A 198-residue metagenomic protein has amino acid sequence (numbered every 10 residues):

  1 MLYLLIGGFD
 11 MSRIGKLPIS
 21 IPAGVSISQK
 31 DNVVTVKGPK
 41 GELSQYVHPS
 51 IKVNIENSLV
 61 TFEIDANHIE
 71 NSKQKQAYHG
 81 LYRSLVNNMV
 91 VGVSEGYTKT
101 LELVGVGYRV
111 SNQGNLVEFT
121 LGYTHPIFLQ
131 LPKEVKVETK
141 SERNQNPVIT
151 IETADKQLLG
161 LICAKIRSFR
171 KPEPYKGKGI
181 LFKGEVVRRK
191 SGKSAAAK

Functional and structural regions predicted by a protein language model:
M1-D10: Short, Lys/Arg-enriched N-terminal segments with co-localized hydrophobic residues within the first ~10-30 amino acids
F9-V91, E95-A164, S168, E173-K198: N-terminal intrinsically disordered, cationic/polar leader segments that include organellar targeting peptides
